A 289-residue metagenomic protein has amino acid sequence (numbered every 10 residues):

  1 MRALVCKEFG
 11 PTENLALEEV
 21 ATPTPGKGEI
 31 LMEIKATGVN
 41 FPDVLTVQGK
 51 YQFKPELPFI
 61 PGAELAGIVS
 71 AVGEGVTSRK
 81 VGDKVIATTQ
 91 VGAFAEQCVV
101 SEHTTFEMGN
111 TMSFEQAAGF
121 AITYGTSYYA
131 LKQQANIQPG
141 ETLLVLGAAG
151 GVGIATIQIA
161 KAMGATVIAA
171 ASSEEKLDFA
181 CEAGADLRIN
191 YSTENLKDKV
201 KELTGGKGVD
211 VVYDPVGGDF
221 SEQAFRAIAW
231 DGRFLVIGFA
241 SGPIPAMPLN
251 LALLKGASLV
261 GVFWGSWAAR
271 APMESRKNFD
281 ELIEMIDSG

Functional and structural regions predicted by a protein language model:
A21-G38, K50-G92: Glycine-rich beta-strand-centered segment in the early N-terminal region that forms part of a ligand/cofactor-binding
L45, E56, A71, S78 (+1 more regions): NAD(P)H dinucleotide-binding glycine-rich loop of Rossmann-like/cofactor-binding domains, especially the beta1-alpha1
S70, I168, V260: Conserved beta-strand positions in the Rossmann-like core of class I SAM-dependent methyltransferases
K80, A118-E194: Mid-domain Rossmann-like dinucleotide-binding core that forms the NAD(H)/NADP(H) cofactor-binding site
K84, T142, T166, G232-R233 (+1 more regions): Short glycine-centered segments of the SAM/dcSAM-binding site in methyltransferase folds
A93-E96, A171-F179, I244-L249: Short, glycine/polar-rich helix-capping loops at beta-to-alpha or helix-loop-helix junctions that flank or form
N195-G206: Short amphipathic alpha-helix with an adjacent loop that forms part of the alpha/beta core around
D219-S288: Glycine-rich phosphate-binding loop and adjacent beta-alpha segment of Rossmann(oid) nucleotide-cofactor-binding
